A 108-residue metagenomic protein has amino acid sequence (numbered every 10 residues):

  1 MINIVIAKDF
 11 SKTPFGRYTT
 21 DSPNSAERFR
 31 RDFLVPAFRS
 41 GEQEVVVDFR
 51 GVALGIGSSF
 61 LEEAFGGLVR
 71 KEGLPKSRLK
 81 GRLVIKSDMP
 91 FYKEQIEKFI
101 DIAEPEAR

Functional and structural regions predicted by a protein language model:
M1-F10: Short beta-strand/loop segment at the start of cytosolic alpha/beta domains
D9-R31, A37-Q43, F49-E97: Amphipathic alpha-helical interaction surfaces in cytosolic regulatory modules
Q95-R108: The feature marks long, low-complexity, polar/acidic/proline-rich intrinsically disordered regions embedded in large
